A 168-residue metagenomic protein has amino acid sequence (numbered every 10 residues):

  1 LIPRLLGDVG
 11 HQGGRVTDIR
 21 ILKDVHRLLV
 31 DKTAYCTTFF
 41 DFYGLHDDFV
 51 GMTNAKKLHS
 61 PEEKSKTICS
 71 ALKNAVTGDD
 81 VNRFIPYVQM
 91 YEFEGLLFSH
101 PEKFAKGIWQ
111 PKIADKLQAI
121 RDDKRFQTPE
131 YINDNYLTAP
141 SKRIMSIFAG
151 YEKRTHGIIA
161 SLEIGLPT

Functional and structural regions predicted by a protein language model:
I2-D8, L22-T168: C-terminal accessory helical subdomains adjacent to catalytic cores in phosphodiester- and nucleotide-handling enzymes
Q12-D18: Non-catalytic terminal and connector segments of soluble metabolic enzymes
